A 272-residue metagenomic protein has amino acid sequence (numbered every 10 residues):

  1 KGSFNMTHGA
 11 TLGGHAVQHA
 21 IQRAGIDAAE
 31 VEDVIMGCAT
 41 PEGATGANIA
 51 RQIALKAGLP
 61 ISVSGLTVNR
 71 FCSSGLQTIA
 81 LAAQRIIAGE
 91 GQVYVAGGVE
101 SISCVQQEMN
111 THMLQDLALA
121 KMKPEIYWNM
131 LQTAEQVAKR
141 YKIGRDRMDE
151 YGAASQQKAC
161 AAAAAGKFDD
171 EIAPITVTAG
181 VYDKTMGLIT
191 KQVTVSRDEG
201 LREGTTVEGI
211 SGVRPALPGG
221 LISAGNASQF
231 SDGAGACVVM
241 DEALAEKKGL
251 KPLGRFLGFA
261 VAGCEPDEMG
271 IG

Functional and structural regions predicted by a protein language model:
K1-A39, G43-I53, A57, C72 (+5 more regions): Conserved active-site "lid/cap" helical segment
K1-G2, G46-A47, C104-N110, M186-L188 (+1 more regions): Short acidic, glycine/serine/threonine-rich loops at helix termini
N5-L12, R23, R147-K247: N-terminal extracellular/periplasmic Venus flytrap/periplasmic-binding protein-like
T7, C38-Q92, E125-Q132, G204-Q229: Conserved catalytic cysteine-centered active-site region of acyl-thioester-dependent Claisen-condensing enzymes
A29-G37, S64-N69, Y94-E100, R147-A154 (+2 more regions): Beta-strand segments within the central parallel beta-sheet cores of soluble alpha/beta enzyme folds
N69-V99, A138-F168, A236-A243: Active-site-proximal alpha-helical scaffold in enzymes
A83, A88-Y141: Flexible glycine-/small-residue-enriched beta->alpha junction loops that bind anionic phosphate/pyrophosphate groups
M240-G272: Glycine- and Gly-Pro-enriched alpha-helical subdomains that act as flexible, kink-prone "lid/hinge" or packing modules
